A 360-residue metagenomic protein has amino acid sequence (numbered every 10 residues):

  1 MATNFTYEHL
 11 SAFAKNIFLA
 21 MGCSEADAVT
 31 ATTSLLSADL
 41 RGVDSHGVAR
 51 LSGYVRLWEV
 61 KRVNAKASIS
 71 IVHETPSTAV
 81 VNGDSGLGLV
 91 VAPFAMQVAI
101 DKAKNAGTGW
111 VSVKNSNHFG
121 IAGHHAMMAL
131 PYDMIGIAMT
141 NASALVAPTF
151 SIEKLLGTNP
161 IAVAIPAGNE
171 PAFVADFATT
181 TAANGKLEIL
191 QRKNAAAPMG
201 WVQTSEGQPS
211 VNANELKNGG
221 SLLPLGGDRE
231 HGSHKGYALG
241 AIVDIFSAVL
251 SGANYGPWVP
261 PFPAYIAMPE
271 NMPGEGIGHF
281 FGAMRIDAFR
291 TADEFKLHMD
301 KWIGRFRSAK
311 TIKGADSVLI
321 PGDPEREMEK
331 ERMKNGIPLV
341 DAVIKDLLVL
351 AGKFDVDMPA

Functional and structural regions predicted by a protein language model:
A2-H9, C23-A49, V63-E74, N271-G276: N-terminal glycine-rich anion-binding loops that anchor highly charged ligand groups
N4-F5, L10, N254-A360: Catalytic-core signal marking the mid-to-C-terminal active-site face
H46-I100: Active-site cofactor/substrate anionic-group-binding motifs, chiefly glycine- and Lys/Arg-rich phosphate-binding loops
V72-N82, P93-G109, T204-G226: Residues forming anionic-ligand binding surfaces in small-molecule and nucleic-acid pockets of primarily soluble enzymes
A79-G168, F177: A generic, well-ordered mixed alpha/beta core segment in the N-terminal half of proteins
V146-K217: Phosphate/diphosphate-binding glycine-rich loops and adjacent basic-rich segments that engage nucleotide
A195-W258, F262, I266: Secondary-shell segments that build the walls of catalytic and ion/ligand-binding clefts
